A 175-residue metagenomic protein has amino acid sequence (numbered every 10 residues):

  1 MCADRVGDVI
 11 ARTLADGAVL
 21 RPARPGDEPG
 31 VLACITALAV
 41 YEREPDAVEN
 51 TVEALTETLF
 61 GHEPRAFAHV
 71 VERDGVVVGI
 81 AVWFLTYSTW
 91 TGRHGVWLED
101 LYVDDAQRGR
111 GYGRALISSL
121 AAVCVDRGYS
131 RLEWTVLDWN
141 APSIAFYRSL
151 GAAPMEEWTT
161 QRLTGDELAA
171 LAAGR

Functional and structural regions predicted by a protein language model:
A3, A121, Y129, R148-E157: Conserved acetyl-CoA-binding loop of GNAT-fold acetyltransferases
V19-V31: A short beta-loop-alpha structural element at the N-terminal edge of CoA-dependent acyl/N-acetyltransferase catalytic
L32-T58: Conserved GNAT-fold acetyl-CoA-binding loop/helix
E57-V70, W97: A short helix-loop-beta-strand connector motif used in the catalytic cores of GNAT acetyltransferases and, in some
V70, V76-L85, W97: Conserved beta-strand in the GNAT
Q107, G111-S119: Conserved acetyl-CoA pyrophosphate-binding loop and the N-cap/start of the following alpha-helix in GNAT-like
V125-T135: Conserved GNAT acetyl-CoA-binding A-motif
W134-S143, R162-D166: Conserved beta-strand-loop-alpha-helix junction that forms the acyl-donor binding cleft
